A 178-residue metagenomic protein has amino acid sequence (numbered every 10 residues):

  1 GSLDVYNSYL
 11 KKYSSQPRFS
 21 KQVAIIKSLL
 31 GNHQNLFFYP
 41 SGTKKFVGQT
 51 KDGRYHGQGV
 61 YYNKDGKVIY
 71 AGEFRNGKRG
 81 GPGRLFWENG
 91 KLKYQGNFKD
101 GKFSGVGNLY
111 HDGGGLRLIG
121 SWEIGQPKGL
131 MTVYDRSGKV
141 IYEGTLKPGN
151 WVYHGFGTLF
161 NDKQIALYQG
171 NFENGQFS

Functional and structural regions predicted by a protein language model:
S2-S178: Glycine/tyrosine- and acidic-biased, solvent-exposed loop/turn segments at the edges of beta-strands
